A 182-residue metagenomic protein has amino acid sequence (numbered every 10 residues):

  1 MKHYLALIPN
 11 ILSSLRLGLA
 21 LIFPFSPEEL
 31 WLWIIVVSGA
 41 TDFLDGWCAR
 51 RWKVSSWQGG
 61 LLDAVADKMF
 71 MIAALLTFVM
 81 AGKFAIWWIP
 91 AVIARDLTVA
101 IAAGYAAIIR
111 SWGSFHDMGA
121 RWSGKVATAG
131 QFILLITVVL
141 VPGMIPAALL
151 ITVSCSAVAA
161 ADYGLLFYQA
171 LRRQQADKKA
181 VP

Functional and structural regions predicted by a protein language model:
K2-A6, L32-W33, A64-P182: A feature for the membrane-embedded catalytic helix bundles of lipid/isoprenoid biosynthetic enzymes
I11-G60, A74-V79, K83, W88-P90 (+1 more regions): Membrane-embedded alpha-helical segments that form the functional core of polytopic membrane enzymes, especially those
